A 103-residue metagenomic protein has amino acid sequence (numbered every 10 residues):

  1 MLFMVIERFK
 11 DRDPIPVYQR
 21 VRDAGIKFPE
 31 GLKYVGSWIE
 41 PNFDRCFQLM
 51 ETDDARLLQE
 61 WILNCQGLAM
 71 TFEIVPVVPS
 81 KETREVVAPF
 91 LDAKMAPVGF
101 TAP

Functional and structural regions predicted by a protein language model:
M1-V35, E40-D44, D53-R56, V78-P103: Short S/T/G/P-rich N-terminal loop/turn motif that feeds into the first structured element of a domain
I15-P16, Q59, M70-F72: A short, polar/proline- and glycine-enriched secondary-structure boundary/capping micro-motif
R20-V21, L58-Q66: Short amphipathic alpha-helices in soluble, non-transmembrane regions that often serve as interface/regulatory elements
N42-R45, G67-A69: Short connector loops at helix/strand junctions that flank enzyme active sites, especially segments positioning acidic
E51-T52, N64: Conserved catalytic core of Hanks-type protein kinase domains
L68-S80: Conserved short beta-strand edge segments in small beta-sheet-based binding/regulatory domains
